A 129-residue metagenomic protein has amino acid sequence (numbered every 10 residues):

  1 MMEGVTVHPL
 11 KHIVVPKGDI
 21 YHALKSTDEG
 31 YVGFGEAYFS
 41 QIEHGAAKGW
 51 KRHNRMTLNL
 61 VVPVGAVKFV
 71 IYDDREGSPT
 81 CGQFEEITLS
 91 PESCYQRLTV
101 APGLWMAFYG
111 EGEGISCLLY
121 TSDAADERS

Functional and structural regions predicted by a protein language model:
M1-G33: A short, N-terminal "cap"/entry segment at the start of jelly-roll beta-barrel domains of the cupin/DSBH fold
M1-G4, A47, E85-L89: A short Gly-Trp-Pro
F39-N54: Conserved short histidine dyad/triad with adjacent acidic residue
T57, V62-K68, D73-D74: Glycine- and acidic-residue-biased ligand/ion/polar-headgroup-sensing regions
E76-S78, Q83-C94: The conserved catalytic core of RNA pseudouridine synthases
S90-E111: Conserved metal-binding segment of the jelly-roll/cupin
Y120-A125: Conserved small/polar residues in nucleotide/adenosyl-binding loops
